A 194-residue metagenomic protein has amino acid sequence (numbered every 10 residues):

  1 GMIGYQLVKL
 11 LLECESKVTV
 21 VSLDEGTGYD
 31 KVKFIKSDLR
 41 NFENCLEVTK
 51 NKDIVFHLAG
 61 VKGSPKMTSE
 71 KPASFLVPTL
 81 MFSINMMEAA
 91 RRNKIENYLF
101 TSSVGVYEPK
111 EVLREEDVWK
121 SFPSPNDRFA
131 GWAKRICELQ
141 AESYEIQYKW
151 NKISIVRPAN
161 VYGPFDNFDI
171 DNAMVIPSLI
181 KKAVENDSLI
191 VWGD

Functional and structural regions predicted by a protein language model:
G4-Y5: N-terminal Rossmann-fold NAD(P) dinucleotide-binding loop
G28-N41: Rossmann-fold cofactor-recognition segment
L39-T79, A89-R92: NAD(P)H-binding glycine-rich loop region in Rossmannoid oxidoreductase-like domains and their noncatalytic homologs
S64-P65, F100-R114, F129-R135, Q147 (+1 more regions): Conserved catalytic-site region of short-chain dehydrogenase/reductase
L76-L80, N126-E138, D169-P177: Short-chain dehydrogenase/reductase
I84-D127, S154: Conserved Rossmann-fold NAD(P)-dependent oxidoreductase catalytic core, especially the SDR/UDP-sugar
P109, P125-A159, I180-N186: Active-site Tyr-X1-5-Lys
R135, V161-P177, E185-D187, V191-W192: Glycine/proline-rich active-site loop of Rossmann-fold NAD(P)-dependent oxidoreductases
